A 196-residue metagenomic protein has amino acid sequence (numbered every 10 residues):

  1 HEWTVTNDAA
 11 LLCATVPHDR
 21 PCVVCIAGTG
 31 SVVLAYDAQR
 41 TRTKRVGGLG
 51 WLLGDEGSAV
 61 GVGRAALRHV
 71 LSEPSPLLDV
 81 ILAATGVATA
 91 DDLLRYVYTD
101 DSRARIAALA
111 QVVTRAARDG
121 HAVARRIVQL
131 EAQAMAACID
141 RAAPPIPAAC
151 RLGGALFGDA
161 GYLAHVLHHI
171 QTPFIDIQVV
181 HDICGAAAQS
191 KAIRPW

Functional and structural regions predicted by a protein language model:
E2, T41-G50, H168-I175: Glycine/charged-rich beta-loop-alpha catalytic/anionic-binding loops adjacent to active sites
E2-V24, Q39, Q189: Conserved phosphate-binding catalytic cores of ATP/NTP-utilizing and phosphoryl-transfer enzymes
A9, S31, A155-L156: Active-site metal-binding loops of divalent metal-dependent hydrolases
L11-L12, V32-V33, C184-G185: Short gly/pro/ser/thr-enriched loop/turn and capping motifs at secondary-structure boundaries
T15-V23, R68-W196: ATP-binding/phosphotransfer module of carbohydrate and carboxylate kinases, centering on a glycine-rich
C22-Y36: Gly/Thr-rich phosphate-binding beta-strand-loop-beta motif of the actin/hexokinase/Hsp70
L34-A38, G50-W51: A short, charged helix-loop
R42-A84: Glycine-rich phosphate-binding loop plus the immediately following alpha-helix
